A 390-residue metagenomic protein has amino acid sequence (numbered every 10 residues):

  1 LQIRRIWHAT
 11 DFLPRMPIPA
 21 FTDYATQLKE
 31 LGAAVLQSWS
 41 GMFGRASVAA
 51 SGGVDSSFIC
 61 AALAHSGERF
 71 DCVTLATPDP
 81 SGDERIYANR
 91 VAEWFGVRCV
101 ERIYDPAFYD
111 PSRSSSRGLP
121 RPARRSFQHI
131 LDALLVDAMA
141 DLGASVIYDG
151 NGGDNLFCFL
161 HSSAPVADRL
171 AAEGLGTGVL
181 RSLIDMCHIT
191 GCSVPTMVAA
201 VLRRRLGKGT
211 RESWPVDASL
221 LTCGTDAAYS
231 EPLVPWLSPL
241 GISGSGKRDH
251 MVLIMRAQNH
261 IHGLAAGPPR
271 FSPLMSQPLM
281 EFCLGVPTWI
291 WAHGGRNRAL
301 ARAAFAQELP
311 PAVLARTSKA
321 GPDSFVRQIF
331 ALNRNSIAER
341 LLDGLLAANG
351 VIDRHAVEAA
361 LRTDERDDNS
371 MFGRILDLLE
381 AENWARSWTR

Functional and structural regions predicted by a protein language model:
L1-T10: Non-catalytic substrate-recognition/targeting regions of SAM-dependent transferases
D11-S238, I261-E308, N369, R374 (+1 more regions): ATP-dependent adenylate-handling active sites, centered on carboxylate activation for C-N bond formation
H129, V252-A257: Short, motif-level signal for alpha-helix interfacial/capping segments enriched in acidic residues and aromatics/proline
H161, P311-D368: PAPS-dependent sulfotransferase catalytic core
S238-H250, I375: Bilobed periplasmic-binding protein-like "clamshell/Venus-flytrap" ligand-binding domains
M251-V252, G263-R270, L341-L346: A ubiquitous short alpha-helical element
R256-I261, A265, L332, S336: Short, charged helix-to-loop "capping" segments that act as catalytic/coupling loops
